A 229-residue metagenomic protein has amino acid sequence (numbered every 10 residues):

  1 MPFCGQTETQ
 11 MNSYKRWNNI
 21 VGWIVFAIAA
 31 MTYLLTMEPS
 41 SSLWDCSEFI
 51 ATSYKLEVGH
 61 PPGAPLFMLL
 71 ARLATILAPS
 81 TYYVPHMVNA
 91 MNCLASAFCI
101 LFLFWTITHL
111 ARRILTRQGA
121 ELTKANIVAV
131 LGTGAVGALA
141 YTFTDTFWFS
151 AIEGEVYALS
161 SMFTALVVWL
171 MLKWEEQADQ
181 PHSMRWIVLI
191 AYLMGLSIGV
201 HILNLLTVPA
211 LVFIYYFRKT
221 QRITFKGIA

Functional and structural regions predicted by a protein language model:
M1-T32, F98, Q118-G134, A229: Start-transfer (signal-anchor) and selected internal transmembrane alpha helices of multi-pass inner/ER membrane
K15-L43, Y141-F143, H201: Transmembrane signal-anchor helices characteristic of membrane glycosylation enzymes that use polyprenol
W23, A90-L122, A165-L170: Transmembrane-helix motifs of polytopic, lipid-linked glycan transferases
L34, T81-N89, R117-V130, G134-S161 (+1 more regions): Aromatic- and kink-enriched transmembrane "portal" helix at the membrane-lumen/periplasm boundary that abuts
H60-H86, C93-L94, L101: Short hydrophobic/aromatic helix or loop-helix immediately within or flanking a transmembrane segment in polytopic
L94-L101, G154, A158-W169, I187-I190 (+1 more regions): Alpha-helical transmembrane segments of multi-pass membrane proteins
K124-V128, V167-I187, M194, F213-I223: Membrane-interface transmembrane helices that cradle and orient dolichyl/undecaprenyl
L203-Y215: Transmembrane-embedded, aromatic-rich helix segments that form part of the hydrophobic channel/pocket engaging
